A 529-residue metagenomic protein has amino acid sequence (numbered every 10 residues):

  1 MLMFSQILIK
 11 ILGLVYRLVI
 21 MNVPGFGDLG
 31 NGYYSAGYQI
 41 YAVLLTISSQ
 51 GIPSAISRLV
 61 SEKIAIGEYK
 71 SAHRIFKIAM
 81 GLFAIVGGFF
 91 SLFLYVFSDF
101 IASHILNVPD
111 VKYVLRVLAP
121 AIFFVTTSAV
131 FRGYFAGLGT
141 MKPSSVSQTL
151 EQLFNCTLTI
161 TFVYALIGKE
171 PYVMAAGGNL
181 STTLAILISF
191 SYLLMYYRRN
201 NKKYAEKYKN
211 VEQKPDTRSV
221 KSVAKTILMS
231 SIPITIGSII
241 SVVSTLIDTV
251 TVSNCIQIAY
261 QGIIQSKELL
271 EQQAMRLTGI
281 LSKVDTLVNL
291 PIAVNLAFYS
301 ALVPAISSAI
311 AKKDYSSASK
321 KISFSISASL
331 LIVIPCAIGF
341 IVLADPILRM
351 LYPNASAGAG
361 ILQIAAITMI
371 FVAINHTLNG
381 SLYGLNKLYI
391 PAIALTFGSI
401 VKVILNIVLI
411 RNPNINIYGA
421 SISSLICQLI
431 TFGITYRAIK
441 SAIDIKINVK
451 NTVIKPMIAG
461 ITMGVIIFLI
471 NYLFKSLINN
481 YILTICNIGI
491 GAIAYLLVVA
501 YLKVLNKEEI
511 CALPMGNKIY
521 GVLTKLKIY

Functional and structural regions predicted by a protein language model:
M1-S54, E62, A84, S91 (+3 more regions): Signature of the first transmembrane helix
M21-V43, D110, P171, A175-N179 (+3 more regions): Interfacial/gating helices of multi-pass transporter permease domains
Q50-A65, V284, V288-K312, I322: Helix-loop junctions and terminal segments of transmembrane helices in multi-pass membrane transport/translocation
D99-L118, M275, S323, F340-M369: Interfacial segments at transmembrane-helix termini and the short loops linking adjacent helices
V125-S147, I367-F397: Membrane-interface junctions at transmembrane-helix termini in multi-pass inner-membrane proteins
K142, L153-R199, Y389, S399-G433 (+3 more regions): Membrane-interface helix-loop junctions in multi-pass transport and translocation proteins
Y172-A175, N179, L194-S241, K313-S316 (+1 more regions): Interhelical loop/hinge segments that connect adjacent transmembrane helices in multipass membrane
Q257, L469-Y529: Membrane-proximal transmembrane or re-entrant/amphipathic helices at the cytosolic face
